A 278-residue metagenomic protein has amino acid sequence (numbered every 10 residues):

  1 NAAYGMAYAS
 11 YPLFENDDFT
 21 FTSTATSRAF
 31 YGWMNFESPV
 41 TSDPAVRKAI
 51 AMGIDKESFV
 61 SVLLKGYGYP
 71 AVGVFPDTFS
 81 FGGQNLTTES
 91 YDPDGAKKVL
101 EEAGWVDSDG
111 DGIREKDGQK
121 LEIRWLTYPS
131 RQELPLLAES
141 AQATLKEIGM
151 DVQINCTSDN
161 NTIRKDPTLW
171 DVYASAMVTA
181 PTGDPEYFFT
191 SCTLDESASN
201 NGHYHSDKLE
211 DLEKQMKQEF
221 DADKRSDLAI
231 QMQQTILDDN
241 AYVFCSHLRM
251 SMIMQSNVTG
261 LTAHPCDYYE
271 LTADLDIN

Functional and structural regions predicted by a protein language model:
N1, E15-N16, P44-A45, E139-I148 (+1 more regions): Short helices/loops that flank or line small-molecule/ion binding pockets
N1-S38, A49, S61-V62, P70 (+1 more regions): Extracellular/periplasmic solute-recognition and catalytic clefts
L13-S27, W33-D43, F81-K98, S108-L121 (+3 more regions): Short, solvent-exposed loop/beta-turn-alpha elements that line the ligand-binding surface or hinge of extracytoplasmic
T20-T22, L126, D151-T157: General small-molecule cofactor/ligand-binding pocket signal
E37-S61, E210-S226: Extended ligand-binding regions for polar small-molecule ligands
S42-A143, Q231: Append "and occasionally in soluble cytosolic enzymes with long acidic Gly/Pro-rich linkers
K146-T193, A229: Periplasmic binding protein-like
